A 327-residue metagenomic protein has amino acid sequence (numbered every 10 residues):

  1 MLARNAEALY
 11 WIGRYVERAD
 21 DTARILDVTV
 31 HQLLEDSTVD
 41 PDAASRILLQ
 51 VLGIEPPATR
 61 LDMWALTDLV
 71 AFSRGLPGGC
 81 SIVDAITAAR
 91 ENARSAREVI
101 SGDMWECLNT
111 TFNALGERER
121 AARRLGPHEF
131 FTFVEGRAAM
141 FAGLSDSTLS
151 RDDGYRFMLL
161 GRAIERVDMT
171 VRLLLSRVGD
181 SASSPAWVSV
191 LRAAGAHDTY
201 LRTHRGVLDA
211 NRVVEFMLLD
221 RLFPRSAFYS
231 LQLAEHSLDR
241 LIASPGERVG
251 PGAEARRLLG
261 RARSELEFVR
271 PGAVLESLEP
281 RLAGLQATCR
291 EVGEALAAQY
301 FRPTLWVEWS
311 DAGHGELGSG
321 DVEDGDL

Functional and structural regions predicted by a protein language model:
M1-L327: Alpha-helical transmembrane segments and their helix-helix packing motifs
